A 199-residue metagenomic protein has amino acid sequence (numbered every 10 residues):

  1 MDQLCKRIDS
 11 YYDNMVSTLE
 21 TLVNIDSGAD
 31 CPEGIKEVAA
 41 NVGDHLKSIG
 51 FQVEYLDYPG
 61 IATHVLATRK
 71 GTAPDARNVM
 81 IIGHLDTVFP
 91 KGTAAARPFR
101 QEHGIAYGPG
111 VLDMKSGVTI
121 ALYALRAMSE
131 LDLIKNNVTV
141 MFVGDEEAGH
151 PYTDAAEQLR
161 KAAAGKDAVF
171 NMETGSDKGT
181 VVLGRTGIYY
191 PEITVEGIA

Functional and structural regions predicted by a protein language model:
M1-P109, L133-I134: Acidic/His- and Gly-rich active-site-bordering loop/insert found across diverse amide/peptide-bond hydrolases
V23-D26, G144, G197-A199: Short, histidine-centered active-site or binding-site loop motifs used for metal coordination, general acid-base
Y58-G60, D145, T174-G175, I198: Residues that form or immediately flank small-molecule/cofactor binding pockets and catalytic motifs
H64-T68, V169, E192: Conserved hydrophobic/aromatic beta-strand scaffold that supports enzyme active sites
V79, M141-F142, V195: Short, well-ordered beta-strand elements
M114-Y190: Acidic/histidine-rich catalytic neighborhood of metal-dependent amide-processing enzymes
I188-A199: Hydrophobic/proline-rich hinge and linker segments of small-molecule sensing/allosteric domains, predominantly
